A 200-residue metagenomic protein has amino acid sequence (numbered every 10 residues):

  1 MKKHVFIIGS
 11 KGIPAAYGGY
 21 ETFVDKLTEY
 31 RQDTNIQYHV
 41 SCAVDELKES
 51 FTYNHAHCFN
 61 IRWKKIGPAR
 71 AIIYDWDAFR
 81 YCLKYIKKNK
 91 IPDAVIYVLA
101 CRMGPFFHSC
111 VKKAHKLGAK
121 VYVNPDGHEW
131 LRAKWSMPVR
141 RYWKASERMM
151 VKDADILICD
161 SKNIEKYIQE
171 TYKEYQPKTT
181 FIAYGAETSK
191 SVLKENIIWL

Functional and structural regions predicted by a protein language model:
M1-D45, N89-I91: N-terminal subdomain of nucleotide-sugar transferases
N35, H55, D153-A154: Short, well-ordered alpha-helix to beta-strand connector turns
H55-R80, R132-V139: A short, charged, and often flexible helix/loop element on the N-terminal side of the glycosyltransferase catalytic
I72-L83, D93-D126: An aromatic- and histidine-rich active-site surface loop
V139-L157: Membrane-proximal helix-turn-helix segments that form the acceptor-binding/catalytic region of lipid-linked
N163, G185: Carbohydrate-associated surface elements
S191-L200: A short helix/loop element that forms part of the nucleotide-sugar donor recognition site in Leloir-type
